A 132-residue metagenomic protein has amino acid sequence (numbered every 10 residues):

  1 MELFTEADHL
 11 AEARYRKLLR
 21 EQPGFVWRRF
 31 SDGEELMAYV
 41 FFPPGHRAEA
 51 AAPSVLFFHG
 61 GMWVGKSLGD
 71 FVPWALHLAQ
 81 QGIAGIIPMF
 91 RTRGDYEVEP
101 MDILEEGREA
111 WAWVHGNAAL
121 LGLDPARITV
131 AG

Functional and structural regions predicted by a protein language model:
E2-A50: N-terminal cap/lid segment of alpha/beta-hydrolase-fold proteins
E35-M37, A52-V55, F71, R108: Membrane-topology and secretion signals of cell-surface/extracellular proteins
P44-G45, G61, N117-A118: Generic structural signal for alpha-helix termini and adjacent loop/cap motifs
E49-M62: Short beta-strand element of the alpha/beta-hydrolase
A51-A52, P125-R127: Phosphate-coordination loops involved in phosphoryl transfer and adenosine-cofactor binding
S54, A79-M89: A fold-wide structural signal in alpha/beta-hydrolase
K66-W74, P88-P125: Catalytic nucleophile-loop/oxyanion-hole region of alpha/beta-hydrolase and closely related hydrolase-like folds
A131-G132: Gly/Ala-rich beta-loop-alpha elbow adjacent to hydrolase catalytic centers
